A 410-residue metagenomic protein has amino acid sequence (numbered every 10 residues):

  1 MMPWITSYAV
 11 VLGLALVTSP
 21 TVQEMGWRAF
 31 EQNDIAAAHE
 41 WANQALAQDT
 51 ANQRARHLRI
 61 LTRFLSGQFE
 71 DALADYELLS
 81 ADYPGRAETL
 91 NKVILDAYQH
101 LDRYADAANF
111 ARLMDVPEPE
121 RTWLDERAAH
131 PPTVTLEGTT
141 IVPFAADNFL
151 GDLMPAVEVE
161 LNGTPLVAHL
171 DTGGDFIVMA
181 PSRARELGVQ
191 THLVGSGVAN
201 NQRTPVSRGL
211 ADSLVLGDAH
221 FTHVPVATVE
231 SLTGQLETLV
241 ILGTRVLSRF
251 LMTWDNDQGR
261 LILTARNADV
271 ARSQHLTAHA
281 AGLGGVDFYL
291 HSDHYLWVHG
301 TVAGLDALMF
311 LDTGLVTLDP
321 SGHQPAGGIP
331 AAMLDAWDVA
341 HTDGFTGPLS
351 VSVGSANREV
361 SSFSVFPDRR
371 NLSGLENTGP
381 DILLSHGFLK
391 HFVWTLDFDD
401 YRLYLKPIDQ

Functional and structural regions predicted by a protein language model:
M1-M2: N-terminal secretory signal peptides that target proteins for export/translocation
T6-A15: Bacterial N-terminal signal peptides
A15-Q410: Pepsin/retropepsin-fold aspartyl endopeptidases
